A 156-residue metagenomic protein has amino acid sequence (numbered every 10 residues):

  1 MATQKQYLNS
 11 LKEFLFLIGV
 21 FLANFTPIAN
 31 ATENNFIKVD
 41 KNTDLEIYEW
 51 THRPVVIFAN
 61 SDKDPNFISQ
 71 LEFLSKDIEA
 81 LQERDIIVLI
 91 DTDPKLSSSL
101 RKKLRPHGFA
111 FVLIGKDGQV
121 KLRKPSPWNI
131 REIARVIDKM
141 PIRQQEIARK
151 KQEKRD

Functional and structural regions predicted by a protein language model:
A2-G19, A23-D156: Non-catalytic interaction/Regulatory regions outside core domains
